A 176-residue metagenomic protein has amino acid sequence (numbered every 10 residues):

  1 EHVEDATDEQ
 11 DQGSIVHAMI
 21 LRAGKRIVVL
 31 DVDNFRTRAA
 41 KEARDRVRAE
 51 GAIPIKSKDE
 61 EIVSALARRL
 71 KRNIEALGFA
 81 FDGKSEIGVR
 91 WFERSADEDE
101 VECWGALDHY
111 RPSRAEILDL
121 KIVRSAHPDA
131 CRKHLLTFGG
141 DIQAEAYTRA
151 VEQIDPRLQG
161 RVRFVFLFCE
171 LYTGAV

Functional and structural regions predicted by a protein language model:
E1-W104: Metal-dependent nuclease catalytic cores that hydrolyze phosphodiester bonds in DNA/RNA, characterized by
D82-V176: Mg2+/Mn2+-dependent nuclease catalytic core
